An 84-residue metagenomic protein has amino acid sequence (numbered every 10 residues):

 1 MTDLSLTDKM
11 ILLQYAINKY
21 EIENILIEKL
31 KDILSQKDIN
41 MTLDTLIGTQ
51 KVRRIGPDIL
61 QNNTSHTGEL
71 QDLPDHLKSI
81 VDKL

Functional and structural regions predicted by a protein language model:
T2-K29, L84: Short amphipathic alpha-helical interface segments
I33-G48: Short amphipathic alpha-helical interaction segments
I47-D58: A short, conserved structural fragment
D58-T64: Minor-groove-contacting beta-hairpin "wing" of winged helix-turn-helix DNA-binding domains
H66-L84: Short, amphipathic alpha-helical interaction segments positioned at domain boundaries
